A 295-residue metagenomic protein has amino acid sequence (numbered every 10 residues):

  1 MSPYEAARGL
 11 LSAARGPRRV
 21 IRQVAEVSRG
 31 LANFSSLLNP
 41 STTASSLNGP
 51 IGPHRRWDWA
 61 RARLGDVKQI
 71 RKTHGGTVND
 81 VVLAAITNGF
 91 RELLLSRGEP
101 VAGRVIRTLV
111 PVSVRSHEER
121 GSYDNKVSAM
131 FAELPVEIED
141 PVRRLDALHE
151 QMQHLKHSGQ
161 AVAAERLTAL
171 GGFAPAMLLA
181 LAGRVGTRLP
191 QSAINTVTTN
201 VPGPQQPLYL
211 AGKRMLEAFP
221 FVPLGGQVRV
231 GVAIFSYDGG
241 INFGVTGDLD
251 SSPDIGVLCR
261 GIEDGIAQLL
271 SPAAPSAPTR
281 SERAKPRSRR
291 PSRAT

Functional and structural regions predicted by a protein language model:
M1-V228, V232-T295: Soluble acyl-CoA-dependent acyltransferase catalytic core bearing the H(X)4D motif
